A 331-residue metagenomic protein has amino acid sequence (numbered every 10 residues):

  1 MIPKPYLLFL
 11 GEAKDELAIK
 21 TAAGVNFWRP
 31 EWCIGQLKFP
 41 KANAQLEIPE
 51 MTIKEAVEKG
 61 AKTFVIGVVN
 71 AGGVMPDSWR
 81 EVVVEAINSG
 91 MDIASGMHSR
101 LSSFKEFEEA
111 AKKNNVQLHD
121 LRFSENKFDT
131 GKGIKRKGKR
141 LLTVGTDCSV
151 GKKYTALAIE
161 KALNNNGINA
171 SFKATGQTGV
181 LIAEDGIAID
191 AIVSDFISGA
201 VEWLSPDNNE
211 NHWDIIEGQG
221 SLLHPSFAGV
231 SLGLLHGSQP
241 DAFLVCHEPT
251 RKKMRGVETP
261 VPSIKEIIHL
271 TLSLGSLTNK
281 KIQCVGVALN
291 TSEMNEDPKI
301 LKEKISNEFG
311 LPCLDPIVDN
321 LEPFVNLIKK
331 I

Functional and structural regions predicted by a protein language model:
M1-F27, K161: N-terminal phosphate-binding or glycine-rich loops at protein starts, especially the Walker A/P-loop of NTPases
W32-A42, S171-T175: A short beta-strand-loop structural module common to alpha/beta enzyme folds
N43-E58, N70-R80: Glycine-rich, highly charged phosphate/nucleotide-binding loops
V82-R140: Extreme N-terminal, non-catalytic leader segments that precede Walker-type/kinase nucleotide-binding cores
S95, S99-L101, H119-L121, S198-L204 (+2 more regions): Conserved catalytic-core segment of NTP-binding enzymes
K127-A170: Walker A (P-loop) phosphate-binding motif
R140, E160-D195, N307: N-terminal phosphate/diphosphate-binding loop that engages ATP/GTP or pyrophosphate donors across diverse enzyme folds
